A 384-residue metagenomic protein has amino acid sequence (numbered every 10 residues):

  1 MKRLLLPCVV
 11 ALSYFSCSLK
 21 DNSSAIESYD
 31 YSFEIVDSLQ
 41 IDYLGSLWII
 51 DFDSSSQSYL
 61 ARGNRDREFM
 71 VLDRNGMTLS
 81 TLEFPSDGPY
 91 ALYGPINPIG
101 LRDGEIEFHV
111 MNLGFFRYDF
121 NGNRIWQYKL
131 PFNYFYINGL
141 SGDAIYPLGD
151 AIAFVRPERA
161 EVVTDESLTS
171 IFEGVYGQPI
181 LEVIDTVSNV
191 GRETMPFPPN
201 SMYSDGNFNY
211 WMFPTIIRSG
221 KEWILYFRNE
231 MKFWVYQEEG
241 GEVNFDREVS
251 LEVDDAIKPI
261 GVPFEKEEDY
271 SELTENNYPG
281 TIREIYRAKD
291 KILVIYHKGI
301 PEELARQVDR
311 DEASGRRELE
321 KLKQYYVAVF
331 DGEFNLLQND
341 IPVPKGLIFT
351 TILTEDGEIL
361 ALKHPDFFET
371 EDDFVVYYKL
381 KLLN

Functional and structural regions predicted by a protein language model:
D21-S46, N335-D340: A short helix->beta-strand "capping" segment at the edge of beta-propeller domains
D37-R67, R283-R287, K291-H297, P301-L304: Beta-strand-rich domains and repeat architectures in extracellular enzymes and scaffolds, especially beta-propellers
S46-S54, I96-R102, G142-G149, W211-S219 (+2 more regions): Structural signature of eukaryotic scaffold interfaces centered on beta-propeller domains
M77-N112, W126-N138, V343-L347: Blade-loop segments of beta-propeller domains
L113, F120-S170: Asp-box/WD-like beta-propeller blade repeats and closely related beta-sheet repeat scaffolds
Y136-N138, V249-E267, N335-E355: Conserved blade-ending motifs and adjacent loop-strand segments that build the rim/top face of beta-propeller domains
R156-V175, H297-K321, H364-Y377: Short, conserved, GDST-rich strand-edge loop motifs in beta-rich repeat architectures
T169-S188, V235, E312-E333, F374-N384: Beta-propeller blade signature
